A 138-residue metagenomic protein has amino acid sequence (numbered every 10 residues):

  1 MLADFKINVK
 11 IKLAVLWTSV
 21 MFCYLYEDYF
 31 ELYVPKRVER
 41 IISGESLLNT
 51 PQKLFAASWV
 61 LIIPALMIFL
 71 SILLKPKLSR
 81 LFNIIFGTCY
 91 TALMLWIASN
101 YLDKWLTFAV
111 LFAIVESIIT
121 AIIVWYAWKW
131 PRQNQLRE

Functional and structural regions predicted by a protein language model:
M1-C23: Cytosolic juxtamembrane helix and N-cap/initiation of the first transmembrane helix
M1-K6, S46-T50, R137: Cytoplasmic juxtamembrane interface segments
K6-I11, I72, L111-S117: Low-complexity, Ser/Thr/Pro-rich intrinsically disordered linker/stalk segments at domain junctions
W17-P35, I42-L73, I84-A92, A121: Core segments of alpha-helical transmembrane spans in multipass integral membrane proteins
L32, K36-E39, P76, S99-L106 (+1 more regions): Transmembrane helix-loop junctions in multipass membrane proteins, especially transporters and channels
S79, A92-F112: Membrane-helix boundary connector in multi-pass membrane proteins
W105-W125: Alpha-helical membrane-associated segments of multi-pass integral membrane proteins
I118-E138: Membrane-water interface at the C-terminal end of transmembrane alpha helices
